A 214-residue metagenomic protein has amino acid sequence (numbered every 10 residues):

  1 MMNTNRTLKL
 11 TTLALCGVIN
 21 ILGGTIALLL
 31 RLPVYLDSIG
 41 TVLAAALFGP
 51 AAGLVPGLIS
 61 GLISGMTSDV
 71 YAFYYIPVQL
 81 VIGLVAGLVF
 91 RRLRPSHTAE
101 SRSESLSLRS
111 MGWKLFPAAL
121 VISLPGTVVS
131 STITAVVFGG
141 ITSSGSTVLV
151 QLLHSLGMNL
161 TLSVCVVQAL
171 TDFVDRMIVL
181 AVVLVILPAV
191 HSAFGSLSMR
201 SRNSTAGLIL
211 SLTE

Functional and structural regions predicted by a protein language model:
M1-M66, Y71: Hydrophobic transmembrane alpha-helices
A14-V18, I39, L43, L54 (+10 more regions): Residue-level signature of the transmembrane alpha-helical core of multi-pass small-molecule transporters
N20, A45, G83-R91, V183 (+2 more regions): Hydrophobic transmembrane alpha-helices
L28-Y35, V70-Y74, R94-E214: Membrane-embedded alpha-helical hairpins and interfacial helices in multi-pass inner-membrane proteins
A52-V55, R91-S96: Short helix-loop capping/hinge motifs at secondary-structure junctions, enriched in acidic/polar residues
L62-D69, Y74-Y75, Q79-G83, G87-L88: A compact, surface-exposed functional segment
